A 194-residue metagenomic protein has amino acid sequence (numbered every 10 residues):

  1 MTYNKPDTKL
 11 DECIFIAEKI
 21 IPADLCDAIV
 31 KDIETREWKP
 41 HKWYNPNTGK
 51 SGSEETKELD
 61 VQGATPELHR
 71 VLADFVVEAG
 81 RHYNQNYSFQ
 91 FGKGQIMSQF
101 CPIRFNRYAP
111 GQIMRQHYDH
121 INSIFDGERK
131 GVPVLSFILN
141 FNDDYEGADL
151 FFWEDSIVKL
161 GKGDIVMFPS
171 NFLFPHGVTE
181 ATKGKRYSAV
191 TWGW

Functional and structural regions predicted by a protein language model:
M1-I165, L173-W194: Fe(II)/2-oxoglutarate oxygenase catalytic core
